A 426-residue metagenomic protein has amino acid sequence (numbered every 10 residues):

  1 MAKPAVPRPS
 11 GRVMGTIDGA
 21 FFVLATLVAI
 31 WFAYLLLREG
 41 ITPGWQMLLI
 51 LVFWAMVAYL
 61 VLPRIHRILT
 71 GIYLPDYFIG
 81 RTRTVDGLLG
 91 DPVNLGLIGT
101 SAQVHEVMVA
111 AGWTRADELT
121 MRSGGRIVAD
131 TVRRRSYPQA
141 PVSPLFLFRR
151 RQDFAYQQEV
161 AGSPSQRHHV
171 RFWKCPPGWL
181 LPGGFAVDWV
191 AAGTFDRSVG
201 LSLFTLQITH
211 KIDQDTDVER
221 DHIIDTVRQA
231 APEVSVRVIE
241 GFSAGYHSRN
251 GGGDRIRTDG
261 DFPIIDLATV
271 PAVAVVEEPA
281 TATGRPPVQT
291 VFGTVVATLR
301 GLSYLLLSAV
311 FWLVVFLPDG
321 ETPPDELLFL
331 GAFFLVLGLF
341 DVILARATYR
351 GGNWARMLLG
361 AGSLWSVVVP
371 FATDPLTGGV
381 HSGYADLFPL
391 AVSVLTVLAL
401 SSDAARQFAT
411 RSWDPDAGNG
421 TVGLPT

Functional and structural regions predicted by a protein language model:
M1-L74: N-terminal alpha-helical membrane-insertion module
A2-M14, L89-I98, A155-T283: Membrane-proximal, solvent-exposed terminal domains/tails of membrane-associated proteins
Y73-R83, F408-A417: Canonical alpha-helical transmembrane segment with a positive-inside/aromatic-interface signature
L74, I79-E106: Terminal, regulation- and interaction-focused segments at domain boundaries
V85, A110-W189: Structured domain cores in non-transmembrane regions
L88-D91, F146, F329-G331: A short, structure-level motif marking secondary-structure boundaries and short turns
E277-T426: Topology signature of small-to-medium multi-pass alpha-helical membrane proteins
